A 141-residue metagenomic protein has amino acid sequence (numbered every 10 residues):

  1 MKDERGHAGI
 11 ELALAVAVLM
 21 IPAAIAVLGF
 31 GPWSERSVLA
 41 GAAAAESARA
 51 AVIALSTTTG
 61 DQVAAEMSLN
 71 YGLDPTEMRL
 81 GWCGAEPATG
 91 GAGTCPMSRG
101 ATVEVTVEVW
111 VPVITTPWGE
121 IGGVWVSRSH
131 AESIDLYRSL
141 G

Functional and structural regions predicted by a protein language model:
M1-A65: Alpha-helical assembly-interface signal, strongest on the long, hydrophobic N-terminal helix that forms
I53-G141: Short, conserved structural patches
